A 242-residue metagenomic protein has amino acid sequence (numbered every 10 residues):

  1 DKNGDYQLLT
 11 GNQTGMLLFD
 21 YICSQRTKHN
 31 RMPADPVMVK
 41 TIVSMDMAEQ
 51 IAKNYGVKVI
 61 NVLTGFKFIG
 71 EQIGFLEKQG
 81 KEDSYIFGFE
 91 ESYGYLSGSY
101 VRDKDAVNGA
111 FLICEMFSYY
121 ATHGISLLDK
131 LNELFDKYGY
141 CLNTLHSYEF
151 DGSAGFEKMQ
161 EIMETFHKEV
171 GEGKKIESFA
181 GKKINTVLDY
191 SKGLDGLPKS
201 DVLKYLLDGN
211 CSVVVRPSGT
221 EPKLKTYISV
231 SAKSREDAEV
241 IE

Functional and structural regions predicted by a protein language model:
K2-D5, G11, Q25-R216, K223-Y227 (+2 more regions): Phosphate-binding and adjacent anionic-ligand microenvironments
T10-C23: Catalytic or ion-translocation cores adjacent to nucleophile or general acid/base/metal-coordination motifs in diverse
